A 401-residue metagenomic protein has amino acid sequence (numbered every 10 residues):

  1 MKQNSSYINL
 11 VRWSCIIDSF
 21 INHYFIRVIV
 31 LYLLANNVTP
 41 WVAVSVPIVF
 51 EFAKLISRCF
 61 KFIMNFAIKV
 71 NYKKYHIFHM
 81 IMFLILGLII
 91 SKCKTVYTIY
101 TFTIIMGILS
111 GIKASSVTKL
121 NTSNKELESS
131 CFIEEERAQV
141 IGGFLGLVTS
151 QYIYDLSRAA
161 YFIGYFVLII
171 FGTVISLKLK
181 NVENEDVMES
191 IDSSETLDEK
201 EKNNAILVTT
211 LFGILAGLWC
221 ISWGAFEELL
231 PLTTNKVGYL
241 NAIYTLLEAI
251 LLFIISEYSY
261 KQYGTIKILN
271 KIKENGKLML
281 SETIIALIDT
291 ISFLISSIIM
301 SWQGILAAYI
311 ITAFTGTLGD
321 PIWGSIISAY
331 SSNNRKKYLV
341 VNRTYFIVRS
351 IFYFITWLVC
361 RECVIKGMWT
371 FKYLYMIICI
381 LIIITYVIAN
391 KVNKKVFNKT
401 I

Functional and structural regions predicted by a protein language model:
M1-I8, N181-L211, N270, E274: Juxtamembrane intracellular "pre-TM" segments in multi-pass secondary transporters
K2-K54, E201-T245: Helix-loop boundary and gating motifs at the non-cytosolic
I16, L86, V96-K113, T210 (+1 more regions): Hydrophobic core of transmembrane alpha-helices in multi-pass small-molecule transporters, especially MFS/SLC-type
I29, G111-K125, W223, T317-N333: Intracellular juxtamembrane helix-capping segments at the cytosolic ends of symmetry-related transmembrane helices
S57-N71, Y154, L251-G276, V364: Helix-to-loop junctions at the C-terminal end of transmembrane segments in multipass secondary transporters
I81-K94, T283-S301: C-terminal ends and interior cores of transmembrane alpha-helices in multi-pass membrane transporters/permeases
Y152-V167, L358-I382: A membrane-interface helix-boundary motif in multi-pass transporters
K336-I365: A late C-terminal transmembrane helix in Major Facilitator Superfamily
